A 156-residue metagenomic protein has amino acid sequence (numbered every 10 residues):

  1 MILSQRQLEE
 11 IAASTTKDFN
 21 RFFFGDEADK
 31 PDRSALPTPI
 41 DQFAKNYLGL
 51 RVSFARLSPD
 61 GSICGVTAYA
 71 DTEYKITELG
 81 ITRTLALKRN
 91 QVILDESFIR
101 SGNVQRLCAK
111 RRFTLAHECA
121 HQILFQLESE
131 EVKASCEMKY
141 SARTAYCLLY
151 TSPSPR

Functional and structural regions predicted by a protein language model:
M1-K30, S34: Hydrophobic or amphipathic, alpha-helical segments that drive membrane association/targeting
T38-K45: Glycine-enriched, solvent-exposed interface loops adjoining structured elements
F54, G61: Extended, Lys/Arg-enriched charged tracts that mediate electrostatic binding to polyanionic substrates
S62-T114, Q122-Q126: Active-site scaffold of zinc-dependent metalloenzymes
C119-A134: Catalytic Zn2+-binding segment of zinc metalloproteases
T144-L148: Divalent-cation-assisted or electrostatically stabilized phosphate/pyrophosphate-binding catalytic cores
Y150-R156: Conserved small/polar residues in nucleotide/adenosyl-binding loops
